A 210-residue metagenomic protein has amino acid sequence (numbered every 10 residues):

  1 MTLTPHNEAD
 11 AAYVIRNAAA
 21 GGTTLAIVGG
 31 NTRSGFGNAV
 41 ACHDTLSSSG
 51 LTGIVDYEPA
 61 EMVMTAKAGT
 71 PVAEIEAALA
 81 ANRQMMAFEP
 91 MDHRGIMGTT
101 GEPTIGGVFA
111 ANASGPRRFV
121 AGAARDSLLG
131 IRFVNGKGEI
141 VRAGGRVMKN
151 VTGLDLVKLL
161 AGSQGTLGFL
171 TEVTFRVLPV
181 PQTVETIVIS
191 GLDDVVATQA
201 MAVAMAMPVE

Functional and structural regions predicted by a protein language model:
M1-L25, S48-G101, F109, A113-R146 (+1 more regions): N-terminal glycine-rich flavin-associated loop
I27-R33: Glycine-rich beta-strand-to-loop/alpha-helix junction loops that act as flexible
S34-V40: Short glycine-biased active-site loop of nucleotidyltransferases that positions the nucleotide triphosphate and helps
G37, E76, S114, T171-V173: Short hydrophobic alpha-helical segments that form membrane-spanning helices or hydrophobic packing faces of helical
A41-L46: Short, well-ordered secondary-structure micro-motifs within conserved domains or adaptor modules
G106: Conserved ATP-binding N-box helix of the HATPase_c
A110, L129-E210: C-terminal substrate-binding/cap subdomain adjacent to the FAD-binding core in PCMH-type and related FAD-linked
